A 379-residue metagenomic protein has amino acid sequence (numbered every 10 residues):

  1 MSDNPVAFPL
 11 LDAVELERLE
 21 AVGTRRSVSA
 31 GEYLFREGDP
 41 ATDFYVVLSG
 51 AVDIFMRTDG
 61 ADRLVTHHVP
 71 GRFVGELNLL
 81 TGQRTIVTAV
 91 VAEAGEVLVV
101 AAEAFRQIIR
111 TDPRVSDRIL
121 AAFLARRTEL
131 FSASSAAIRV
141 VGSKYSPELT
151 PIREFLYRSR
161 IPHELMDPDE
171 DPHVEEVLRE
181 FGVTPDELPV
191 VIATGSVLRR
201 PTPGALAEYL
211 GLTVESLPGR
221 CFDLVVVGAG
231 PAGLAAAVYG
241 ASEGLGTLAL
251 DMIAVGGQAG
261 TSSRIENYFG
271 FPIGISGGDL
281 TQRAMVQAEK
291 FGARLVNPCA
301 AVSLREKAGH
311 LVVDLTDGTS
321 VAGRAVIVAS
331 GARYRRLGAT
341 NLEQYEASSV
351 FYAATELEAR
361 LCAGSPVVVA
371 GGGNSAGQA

Functional and structural regions predicted by a protein language model:
S2-R57, V74: Regulatory nucleotide-sensing modules
V65-L120: Cyclic-nucleotide recognition modules
A121-R160, L165: Polybasic "coupling" helices that flank or enter modular domains
L149-G182, S196, G260-S320: N-terminal Rossmann-like dinucleotide/flavin-binding domain of flavoprotein oxidoreductases that bind FAD/FMN
T194-V214: Non-catalytic, surface beta->alpha helical segment in thiol-disulfide oxidoreductase systems
P218-V255, G338, E346, A353-A379: Rossmann-like dinucleotide/flavin-binding elements
R220-F222, T316-A325: Core beta-strand elements of the Rossmann-like FAD/NAD(P) dinucleotide-binding domain in flavoenzyme oxidoreductases
T319, V326, S330-A353: Glycine-rich beta-alpha-beta "Rossmann" dinucleotide-binding loop(s) and their flanking helix/strand
